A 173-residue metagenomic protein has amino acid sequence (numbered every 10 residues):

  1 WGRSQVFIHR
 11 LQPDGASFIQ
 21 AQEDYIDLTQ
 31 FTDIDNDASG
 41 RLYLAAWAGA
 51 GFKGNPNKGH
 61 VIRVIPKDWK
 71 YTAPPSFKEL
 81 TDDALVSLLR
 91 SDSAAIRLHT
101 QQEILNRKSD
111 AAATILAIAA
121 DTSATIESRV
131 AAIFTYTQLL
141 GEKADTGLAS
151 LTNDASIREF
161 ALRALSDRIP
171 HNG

Functional and structural regions predicted by a protein language model:
W1-A84, H99, E103-N106: Beta-propeller domains with acidic blade repeats across secreted/periplasmic ectodomains and cytosolic WD/CNH propellers
W1-L11, A117, R129-A131, T135 (+1 more regions): Acidic, Gly/Ser/Thr-rich repeat motifs that build Ca2+-stabilized beta-propeller blades
D14-S17, T125, G173: Short, solvent-exposed loop/turn segments that connect beta-strands within catalytic domains and beta-strand-rich
D27-D35, A124, S128, N153-I157: Secondary-structure capping and boundary motifs in well-ordered enzyme cores
T72-P75, A94-K108, E127-G141, T146-L151 (+1 more regions): Structural detector for internal amphipathic alpha-helices that build alpha-solenoid repeat scaffolds
T81, V86, D92-A94: C-type cytochrome heme-c attachment and multiheme electron-transfer modules
A84-V86, T114-A119, D145-A149: Buried hydrophobic core positions in alpha-solenoid tandem helical repeats
L89, A119-S123, T152, I169: A conserved position within tetratricopeptide repeats
